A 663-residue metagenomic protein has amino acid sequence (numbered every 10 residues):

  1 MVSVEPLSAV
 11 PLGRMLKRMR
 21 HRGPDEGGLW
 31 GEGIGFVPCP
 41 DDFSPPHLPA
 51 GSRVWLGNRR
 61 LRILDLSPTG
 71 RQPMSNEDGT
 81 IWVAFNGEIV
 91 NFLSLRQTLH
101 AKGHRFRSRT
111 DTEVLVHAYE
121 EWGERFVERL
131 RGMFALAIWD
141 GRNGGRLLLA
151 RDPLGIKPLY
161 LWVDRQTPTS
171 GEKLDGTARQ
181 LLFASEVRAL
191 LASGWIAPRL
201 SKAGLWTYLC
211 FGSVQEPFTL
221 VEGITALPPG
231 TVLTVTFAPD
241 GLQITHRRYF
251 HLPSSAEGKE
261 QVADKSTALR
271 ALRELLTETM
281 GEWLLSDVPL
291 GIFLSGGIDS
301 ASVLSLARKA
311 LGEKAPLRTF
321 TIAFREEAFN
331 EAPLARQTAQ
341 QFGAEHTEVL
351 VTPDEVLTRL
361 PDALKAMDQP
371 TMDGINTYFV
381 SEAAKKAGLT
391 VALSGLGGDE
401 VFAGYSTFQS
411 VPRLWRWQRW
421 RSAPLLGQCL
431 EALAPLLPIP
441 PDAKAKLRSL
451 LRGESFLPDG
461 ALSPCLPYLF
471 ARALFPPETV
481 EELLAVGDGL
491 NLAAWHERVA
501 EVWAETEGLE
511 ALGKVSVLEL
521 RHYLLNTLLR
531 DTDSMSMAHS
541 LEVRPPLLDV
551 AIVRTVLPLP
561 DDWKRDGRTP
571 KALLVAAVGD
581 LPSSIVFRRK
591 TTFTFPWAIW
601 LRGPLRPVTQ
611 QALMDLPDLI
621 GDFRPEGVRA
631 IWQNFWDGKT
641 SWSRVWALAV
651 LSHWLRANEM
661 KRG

Functional and structural regions predicted by a protein language model:
M1, G33, F43-P45, A178-R179 (+7 more regions): Adenosyl-5′-phosphate
M1-D368, T377, G579, A649 (+1 more regions): Cysteine-centered catalytic environments shared across enzyme families
E5, W195, R325-A328, P370 (+4 more regions): Hydrophobic alpha-helical scaffolding
L29, P158-L161, S302-S305, G374 (+7 more regions): Generic hydrophobic alpha-helical membrane-span motif
D111-T112, R131-M133, K202, D373-Y378 (+5 more regions): Conserved glycosyltransferase catalytic-site signature
P153, R165, F379-P441, L528 (+1 more regions): Active-site adenylate/phosphate-handling loop in enzymes that bind or generate adenylated species
G296, G397, T592-P596: A glycine-rich phosphate-binding loop feature that marks nucleotide/adenosyl-phosphate handling sites
P361-K365, T407-S410, W600-G603: Short low-complexity, flexible loop/linker segments enriched in glycine and/or proline with clustered acidic
